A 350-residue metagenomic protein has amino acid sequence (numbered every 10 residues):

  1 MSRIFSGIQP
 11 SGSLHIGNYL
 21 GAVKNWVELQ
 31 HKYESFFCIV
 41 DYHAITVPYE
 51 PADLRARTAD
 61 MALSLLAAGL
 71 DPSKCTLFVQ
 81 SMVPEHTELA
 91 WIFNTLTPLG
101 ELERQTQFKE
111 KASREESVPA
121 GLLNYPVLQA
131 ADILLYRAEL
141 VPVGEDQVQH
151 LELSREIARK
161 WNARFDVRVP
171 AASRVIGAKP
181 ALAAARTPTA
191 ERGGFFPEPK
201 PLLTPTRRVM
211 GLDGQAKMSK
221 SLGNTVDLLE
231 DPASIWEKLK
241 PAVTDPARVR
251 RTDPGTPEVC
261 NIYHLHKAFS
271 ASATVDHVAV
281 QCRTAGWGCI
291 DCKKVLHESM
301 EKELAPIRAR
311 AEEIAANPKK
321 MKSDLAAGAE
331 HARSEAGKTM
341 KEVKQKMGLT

Functional and structural regions predicted by a protein language model:
S2-A131, K302, R308, E312: N-terminal Rossmann-like or analogous alpha/beta NTP/dinucleotide-binding catalytic cores that position adenine
P10, E139-P142, N224: A generic structural motif
I16, R155-T350: Conserved nucleotide- and phosphate/pyrophosphate-binding catalytic cores in adenylate/nucleotidyl-handling enzymes
A62, G69, T97-G100, A138 (+3 more regions): A generic secondary-structure signal for well-formed alpha-helical elements
T87-W91, Y125-L128, L151, V259-Y263 (+2 more regions): Non-catalytic, well-ordered alpha-helical scaffold segments
E115-P180, M210: Internal, conserved structured core segments that host functional sites
